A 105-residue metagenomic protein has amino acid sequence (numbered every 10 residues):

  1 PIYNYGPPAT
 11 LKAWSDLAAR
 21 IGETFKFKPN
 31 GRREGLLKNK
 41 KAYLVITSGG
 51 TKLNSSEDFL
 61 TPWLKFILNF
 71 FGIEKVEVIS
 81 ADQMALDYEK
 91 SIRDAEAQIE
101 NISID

Functional and structural regions predicted by a protein language model:
P1-D58, P62: Helix-loop-strand module that forms the ligand-binding subsite of alpha/beta enzymes
L53-D105: Glycine-rich phosphate/pyrophosphate-binding loop and the adjoining helix
